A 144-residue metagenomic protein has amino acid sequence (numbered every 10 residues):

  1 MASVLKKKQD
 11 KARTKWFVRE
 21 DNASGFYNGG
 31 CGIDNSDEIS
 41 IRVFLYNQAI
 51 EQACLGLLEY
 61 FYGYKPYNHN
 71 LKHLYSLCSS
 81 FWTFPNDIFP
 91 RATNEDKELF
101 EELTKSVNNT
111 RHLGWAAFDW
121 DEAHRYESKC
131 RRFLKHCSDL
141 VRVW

Functional and structural regions predicted by a protein language model:
M1-W144: Terminal alpha-helical segments
